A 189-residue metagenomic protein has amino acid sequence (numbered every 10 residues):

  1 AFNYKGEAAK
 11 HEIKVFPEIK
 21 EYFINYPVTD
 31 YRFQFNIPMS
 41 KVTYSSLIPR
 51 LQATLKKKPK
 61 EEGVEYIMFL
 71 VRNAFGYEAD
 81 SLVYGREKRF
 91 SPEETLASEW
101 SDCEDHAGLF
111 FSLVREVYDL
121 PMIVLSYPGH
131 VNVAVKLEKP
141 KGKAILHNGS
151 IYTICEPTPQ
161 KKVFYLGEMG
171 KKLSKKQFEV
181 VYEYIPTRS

Functional and structural regions predicted by a protein language model:
A1-S189: A structural boundary/capping signal
